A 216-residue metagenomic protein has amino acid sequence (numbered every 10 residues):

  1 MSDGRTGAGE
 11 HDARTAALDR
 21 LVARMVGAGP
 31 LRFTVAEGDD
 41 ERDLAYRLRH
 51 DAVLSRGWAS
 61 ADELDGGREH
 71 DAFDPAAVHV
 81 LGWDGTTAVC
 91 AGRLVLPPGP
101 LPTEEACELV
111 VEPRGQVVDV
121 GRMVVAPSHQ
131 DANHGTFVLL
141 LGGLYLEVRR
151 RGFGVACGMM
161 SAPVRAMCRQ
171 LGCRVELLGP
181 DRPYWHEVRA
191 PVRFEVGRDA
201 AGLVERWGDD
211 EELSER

Functional and structural regions predicted by a protein language model:
M1-A28: Short acidic N-proximal helix/loop "leader" segments that mark the beginning of a domain or an inter-domain linker
R20-E69, H79-L81: Short amphipathic alpha-helix that is part of the acyltransferase structural core
S60, P97-V110: A short, polar/charged loop-to-alpha-helix boundary motif
G66-H70, A106-L109: Short, P/G- and charge-enriched loop/turn segments at secondary-structure junctions
A72-P75, W83: A short catalytic or substrate-binding loop motif that flags glycine-/basic-rich loops and adjacent residues that bind
L81, T86-L96: Conserved beta-strand in the GNAT
E105-F194, R198: Acyl-donor binding region in acyl/amide transferases
E187-R216: Charge-rich, low-complexity intrinsically disordered segments
